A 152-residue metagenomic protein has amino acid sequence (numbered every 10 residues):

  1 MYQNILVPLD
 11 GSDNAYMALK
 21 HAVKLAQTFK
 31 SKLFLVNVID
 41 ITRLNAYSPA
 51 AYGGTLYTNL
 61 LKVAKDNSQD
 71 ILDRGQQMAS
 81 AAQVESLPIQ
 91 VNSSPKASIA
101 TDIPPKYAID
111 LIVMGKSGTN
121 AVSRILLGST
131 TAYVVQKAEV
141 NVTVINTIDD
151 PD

Functional and structural regions predicted by a protein language model:
Q3-T55, M78, S86-L87: Small/aliphatic-rich secondary-structure junction motif
A18, N45-S48, I99-T101, R124-L126: Short, well-ordered secondary-structure micro-motifs
A22, G75, I99-A100, V134: Aromatic/hydrophobic pocket-lining residues that form π-stacking "cages" and hydrophobic walls in ligand
I39-I41, N92, I148: Residues in the short beta-alpha loop(s) of Rossmann-like NAD(P)-binding domains
T55-D70: A short acidic, glycine-rich active-site loop that binds or catalyzes chemistry on phosphate/adenosine moieties
Q77-I112, D152: Structural beta-alpha unit
P104-D152: Gly/Ser-rich helix-loop-strand patches that form or flank binding pockets for ribonucleotide-derived cofactors
